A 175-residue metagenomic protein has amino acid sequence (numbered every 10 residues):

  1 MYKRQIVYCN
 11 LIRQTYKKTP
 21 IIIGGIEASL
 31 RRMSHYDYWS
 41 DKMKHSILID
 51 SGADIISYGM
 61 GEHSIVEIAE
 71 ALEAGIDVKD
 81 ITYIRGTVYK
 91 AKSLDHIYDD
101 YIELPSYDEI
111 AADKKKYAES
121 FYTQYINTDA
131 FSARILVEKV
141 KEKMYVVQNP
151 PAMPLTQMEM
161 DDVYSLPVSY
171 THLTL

Functional and structural regions predicted by a protein language model:
M1-Q5, T171-L175: Conserved small/polar residues in nucleotide/adenosyl-binding loops
K3-K141, Q148: Glycine-rich beta-alpha loop elements in corrinoid/cobalamin-binding modules across cobalamin-dependent enzymes
N127-Y145, A152-P154, M158-L173: Segments forming glycine/polar-rich beta-alpha architectures that bind adenosine-containing cofactors
